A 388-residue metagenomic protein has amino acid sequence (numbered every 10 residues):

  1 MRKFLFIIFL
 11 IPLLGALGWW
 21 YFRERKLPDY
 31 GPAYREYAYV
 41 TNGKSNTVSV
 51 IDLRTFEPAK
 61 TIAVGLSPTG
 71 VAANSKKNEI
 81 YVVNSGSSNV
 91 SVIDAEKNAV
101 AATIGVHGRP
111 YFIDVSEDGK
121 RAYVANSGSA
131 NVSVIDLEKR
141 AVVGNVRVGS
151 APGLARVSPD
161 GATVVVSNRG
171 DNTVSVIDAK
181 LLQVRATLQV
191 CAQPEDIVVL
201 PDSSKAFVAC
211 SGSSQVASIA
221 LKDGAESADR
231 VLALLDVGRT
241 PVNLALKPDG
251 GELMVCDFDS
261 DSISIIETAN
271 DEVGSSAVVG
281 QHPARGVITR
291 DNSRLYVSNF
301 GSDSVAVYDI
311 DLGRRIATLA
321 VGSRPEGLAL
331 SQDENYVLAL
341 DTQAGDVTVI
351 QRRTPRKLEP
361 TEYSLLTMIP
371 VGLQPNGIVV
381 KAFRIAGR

Functional and structural regions predicted by a protein language model:
R2-R388: Predominantly soluble domains enriched in secretory-pathway, periplasmic, or organellar proteins
